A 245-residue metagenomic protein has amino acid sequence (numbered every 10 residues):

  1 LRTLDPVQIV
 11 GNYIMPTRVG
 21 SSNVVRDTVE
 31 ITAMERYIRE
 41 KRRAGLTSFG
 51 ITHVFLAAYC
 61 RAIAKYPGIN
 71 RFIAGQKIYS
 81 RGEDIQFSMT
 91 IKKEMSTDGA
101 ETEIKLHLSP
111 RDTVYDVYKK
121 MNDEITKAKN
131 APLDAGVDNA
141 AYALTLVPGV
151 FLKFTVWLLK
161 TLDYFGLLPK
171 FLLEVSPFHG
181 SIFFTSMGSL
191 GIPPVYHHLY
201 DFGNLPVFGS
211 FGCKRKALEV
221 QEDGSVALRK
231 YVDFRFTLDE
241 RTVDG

Functional and structural regions predicted by a protein language model:
L1-G245: C-terminal catalytic/motor cores of large multi-domain enzyme assemblies
